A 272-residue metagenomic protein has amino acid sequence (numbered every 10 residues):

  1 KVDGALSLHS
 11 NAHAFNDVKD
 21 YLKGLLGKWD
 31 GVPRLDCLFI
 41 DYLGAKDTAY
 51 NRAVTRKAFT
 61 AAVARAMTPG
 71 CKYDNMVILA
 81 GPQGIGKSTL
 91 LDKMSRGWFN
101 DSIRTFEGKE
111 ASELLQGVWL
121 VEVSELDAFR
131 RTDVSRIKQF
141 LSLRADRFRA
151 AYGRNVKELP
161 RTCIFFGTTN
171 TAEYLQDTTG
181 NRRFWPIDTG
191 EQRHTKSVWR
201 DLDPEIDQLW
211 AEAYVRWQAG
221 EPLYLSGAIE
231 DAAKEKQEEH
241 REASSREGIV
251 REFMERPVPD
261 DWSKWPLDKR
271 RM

Functional and structural regions predicted by a protein language model:
S10-G117: P-loop NTPase catalytic core of nucleic-acid-dependent motor ATPases
L90-K93, T132-F140, R183-P186, Q208-E212: Alpha-helical scaffold elements adjacent to nucleotide-binding pockets in ATP/GTP-utilizing enzyme cores
E110-Q116, A150-T168: AAA+/SF3 P-loop NTPase mechanochemical coupling elements
G117-W119, R161-I164, T179-W185: Short glycine-/polar-rich loops that comprise or flank the Walker A/P-loop and associated switch/sensor motifs
W119-S142, Y174-N181: Conserved AAA+/SF3 P-loop NTPase catalytic/coupling segment centered on the Walker-B
V134-K157: Conserved catalytic/switch belt of AAA+ P-loop NTPases
L175-T195: A short helix-turn-beta junction within AAA+ P-loop NTPase domains corresponding to the substrate/partner-engaging
E221-M272: DNA transaction DNA-binding modules
